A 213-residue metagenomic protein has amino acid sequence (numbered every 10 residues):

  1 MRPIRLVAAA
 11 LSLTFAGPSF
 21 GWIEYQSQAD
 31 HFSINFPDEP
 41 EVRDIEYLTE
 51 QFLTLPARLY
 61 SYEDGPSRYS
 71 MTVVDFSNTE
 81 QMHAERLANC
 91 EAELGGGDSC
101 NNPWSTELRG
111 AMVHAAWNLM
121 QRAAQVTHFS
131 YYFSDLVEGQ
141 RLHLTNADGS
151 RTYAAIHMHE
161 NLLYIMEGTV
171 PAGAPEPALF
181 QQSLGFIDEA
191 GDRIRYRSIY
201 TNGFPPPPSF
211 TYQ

Functional and structural regions predicted by a protein language model:
M1-A8: Bacterial N-terminal signal peptides that target proteins for export
A9-L13: Hydrophobic helical h-region of N-terminal Sec-dependent signal peptides in bacterial secretory/periplasmic proteins
G21-E39: Short N-terminal segments immediately surrounding and downstream of signal-peptide cleavage
A29, D38-P40, E46, D75 (+3 more regions): A mature extracytoplasmic/lumenal domain signature
N35-E39, D64-S67, L136-V137, H157-Y164 (+1 more regions): Short, solvent-exposed coil/turn segments at beta-strand boundaries
P40, E93, R109-R122, E160-Q213: Surface-exposed amphipathic alpha-helical segments
L48-R151, A155: Conserved polar/disulfide-associated segments of primarily extracytoplasmic proteins
